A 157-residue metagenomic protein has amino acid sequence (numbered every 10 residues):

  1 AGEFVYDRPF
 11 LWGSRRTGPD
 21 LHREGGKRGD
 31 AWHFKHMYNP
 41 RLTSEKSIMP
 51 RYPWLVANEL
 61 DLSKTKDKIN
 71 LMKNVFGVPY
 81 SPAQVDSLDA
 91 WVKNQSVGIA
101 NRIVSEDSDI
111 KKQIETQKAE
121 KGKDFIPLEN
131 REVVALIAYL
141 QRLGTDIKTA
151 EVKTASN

Functional and structural regions predicted by a protein language model:
A1-N157: Periplasmic c-type cytochrome electron-transfer domains
